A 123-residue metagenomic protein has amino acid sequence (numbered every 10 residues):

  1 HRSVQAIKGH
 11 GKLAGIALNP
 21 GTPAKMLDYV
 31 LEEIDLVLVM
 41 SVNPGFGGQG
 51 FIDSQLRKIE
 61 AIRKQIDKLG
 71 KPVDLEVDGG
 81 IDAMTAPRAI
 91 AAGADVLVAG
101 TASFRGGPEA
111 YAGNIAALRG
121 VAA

Functional and structural regions predicted by a protein language model:
H1, G21-A24, A83, P108 (+1 more regions): Structural motif corresponding to alpha-helix initiation and N-cap regions
H1-D74: Conserved anion-binding
A14, V96-L97, S103: A short hydrophobic/small-residue beta-strand
T22-I34, G79-L97: Catalytic cores of alpha/beta
V37, I62, D78, A89 (+2 more regions): Conserved, mostly hydrophobic/aromatic
N43-G45, G80-M84, S103-F104: Short Gly/Pro-enriched loop/turn and capping motifs at secondary-structure junctions
F104-A123: C-terminal helical cap(s) of enzyme catalytic domains, especially alpha/beta-barrels
